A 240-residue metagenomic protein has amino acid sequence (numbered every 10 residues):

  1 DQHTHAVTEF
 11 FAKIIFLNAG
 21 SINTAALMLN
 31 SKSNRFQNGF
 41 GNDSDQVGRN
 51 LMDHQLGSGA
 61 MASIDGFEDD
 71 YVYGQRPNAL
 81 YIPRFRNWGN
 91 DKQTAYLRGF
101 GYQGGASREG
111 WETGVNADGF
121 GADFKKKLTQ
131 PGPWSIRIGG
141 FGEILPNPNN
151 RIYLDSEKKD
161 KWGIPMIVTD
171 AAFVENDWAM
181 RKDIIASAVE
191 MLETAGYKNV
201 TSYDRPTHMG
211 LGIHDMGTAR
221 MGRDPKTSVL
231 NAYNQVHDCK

Functional and structural regions predicted by a protein language model:
D1-V72: Glycine-rich loop(s) and the adjacent beta-strand/alpha-helix scaffold that form part
F11, P165-E175, Y203: Glycine- and acidic
F11-A12, A232, V236-C239: Active-site-adjacent "gating/activation" loops or surface patches in catalytic cores
F16, L154, A188, M221 (+1 more regions): Hydrophobic, well-ordered secondary-structure elements that form the walls of internal hydrophobic environments
A25-L29, I185, V189-L192: Non-transmembrane alpha-helical segments in soluble domains of secreted/periplasmic/extracellular proteins
S44-P165, E175, G212-D215, T227-V229 (+1 more regions): FAD cofactor-binding and catalytic pocket of flavoenzymes
E175-M180, M209: Conserved, non-catalytic sequence blocks in retroelement Pol enzymes and Pol-derived host proteins
D183, E190-Y233: An extended, acidic, His-containing surface patch that forms the Zn2+-binding/catalytic region of metallohydrolases
